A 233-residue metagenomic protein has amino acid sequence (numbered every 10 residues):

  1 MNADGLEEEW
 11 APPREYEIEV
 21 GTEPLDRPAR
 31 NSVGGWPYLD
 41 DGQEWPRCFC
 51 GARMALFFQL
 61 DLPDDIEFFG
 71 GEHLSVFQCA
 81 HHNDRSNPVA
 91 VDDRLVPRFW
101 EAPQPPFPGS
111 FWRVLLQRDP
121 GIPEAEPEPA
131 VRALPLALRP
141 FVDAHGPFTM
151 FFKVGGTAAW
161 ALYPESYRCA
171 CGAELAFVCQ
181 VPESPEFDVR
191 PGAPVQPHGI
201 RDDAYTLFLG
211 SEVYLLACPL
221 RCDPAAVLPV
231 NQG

Functional and structural regions predicted by a protein language model:
M1-G233: Preference for intrinsically disordered or flexible, low-complexity segments and adjacent hinge/connector residues
